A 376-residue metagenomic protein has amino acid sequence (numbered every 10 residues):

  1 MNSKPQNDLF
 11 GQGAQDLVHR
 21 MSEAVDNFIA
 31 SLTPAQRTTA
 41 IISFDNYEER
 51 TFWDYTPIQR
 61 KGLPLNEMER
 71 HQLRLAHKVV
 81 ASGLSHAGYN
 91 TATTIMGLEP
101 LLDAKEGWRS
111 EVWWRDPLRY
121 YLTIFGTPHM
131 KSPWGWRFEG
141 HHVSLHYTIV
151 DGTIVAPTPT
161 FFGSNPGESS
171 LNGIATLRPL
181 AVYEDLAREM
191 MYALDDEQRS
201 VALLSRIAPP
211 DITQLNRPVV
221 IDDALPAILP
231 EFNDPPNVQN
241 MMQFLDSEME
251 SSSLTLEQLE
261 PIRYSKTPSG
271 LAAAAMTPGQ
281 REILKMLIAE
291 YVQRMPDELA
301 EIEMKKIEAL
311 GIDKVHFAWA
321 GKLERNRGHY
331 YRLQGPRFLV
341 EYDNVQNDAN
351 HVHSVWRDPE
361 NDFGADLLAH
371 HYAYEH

Functional and structural regions predicted by a protein language model:
M1-S85, N90-H376: A cross-kingdom marker for long, charged
